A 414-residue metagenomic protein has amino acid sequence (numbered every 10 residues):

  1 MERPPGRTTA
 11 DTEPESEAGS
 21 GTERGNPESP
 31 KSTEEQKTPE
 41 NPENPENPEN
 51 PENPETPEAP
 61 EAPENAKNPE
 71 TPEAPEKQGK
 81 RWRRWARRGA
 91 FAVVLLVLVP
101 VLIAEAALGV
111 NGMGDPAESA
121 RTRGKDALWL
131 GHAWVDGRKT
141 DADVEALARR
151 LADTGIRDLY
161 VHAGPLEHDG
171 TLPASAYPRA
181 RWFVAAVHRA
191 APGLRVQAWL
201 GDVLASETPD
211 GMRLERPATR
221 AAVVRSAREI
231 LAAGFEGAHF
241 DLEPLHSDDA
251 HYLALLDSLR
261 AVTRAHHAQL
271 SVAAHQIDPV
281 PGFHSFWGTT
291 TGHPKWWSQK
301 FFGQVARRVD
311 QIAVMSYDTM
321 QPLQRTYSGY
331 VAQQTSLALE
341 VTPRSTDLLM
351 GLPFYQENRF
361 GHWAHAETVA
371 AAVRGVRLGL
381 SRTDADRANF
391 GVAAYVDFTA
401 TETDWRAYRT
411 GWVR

Functional and structural regions predicted by a protein language model:
G25-E76: Acidic, glycine-centered low-complexity repeats within long intrinsically disordered regions
R88-A107: Hydrophobic membrane-insertion alpha-helices, especially the h-region of bacterial N-terminal signal peptides
E105-L108, Y317, E340-R414: Substrate-binding cleft of secreted/luminal carbohydrate-active enzymes
A106-D126: Ser/Thr/Pro/Gly-rich low-complexity linker/stalk segments immediately outside membranes or between
S119-E145, R150, H162-A306: Chitinase-like catalytic core of GlcNAc-active glycosidases
R157, E236, A388-F390: Short acidic/polar active-site loop segments enriched in Thr and Asp
L159, F240, I312, M350 (+1 more regions): Conserved, mostly hydrophobic/aromatic
L245-D249, A268-A338, G361-L378: Extracellular glycoside hydrolase catalytic/binding regions
